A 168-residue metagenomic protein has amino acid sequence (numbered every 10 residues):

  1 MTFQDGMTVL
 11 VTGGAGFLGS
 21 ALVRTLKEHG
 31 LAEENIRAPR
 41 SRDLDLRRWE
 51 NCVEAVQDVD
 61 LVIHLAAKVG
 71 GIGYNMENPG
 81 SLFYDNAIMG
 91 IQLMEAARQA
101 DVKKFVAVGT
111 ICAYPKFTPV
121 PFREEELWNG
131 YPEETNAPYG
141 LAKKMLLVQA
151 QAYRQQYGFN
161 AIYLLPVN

Functional and structural regions predicted by a protein language model:
M7-K27: N-terminal Rossmann NAD(P)H-binding glycine-rich loop of SDR-like oxidoreductase domains
T12, P39, V62-K68, F105-I111 (+1 more regions): SDR active-site strand-loop-helix element
H29-N51: Adenosine-cofactor binding site in Rossmann-like domains, unifying the SAM/SAH pocket of S-adenosylmethionine-dependent
D45, A113-P115, P138, I162-N168: Flexible, glycine-rich beta-alpha linker
W49-N86, A96-Q99: NAD(P)H-binding glycine-rich loop region in Rossmannoid oxidoreductase-like domains and their noncatalytic homologs
I91-N136: Conserved Rossmann-fold NAD(P)-dependent oxidoreductase catalytic core, especially the SDR/UDP-sugar
G109-T110, L147-N168: Conserved beta-loop-beta element that borders a ligand/cofactor-binding pocket
P138, A142-M145: Active-site helix of classical SDR
